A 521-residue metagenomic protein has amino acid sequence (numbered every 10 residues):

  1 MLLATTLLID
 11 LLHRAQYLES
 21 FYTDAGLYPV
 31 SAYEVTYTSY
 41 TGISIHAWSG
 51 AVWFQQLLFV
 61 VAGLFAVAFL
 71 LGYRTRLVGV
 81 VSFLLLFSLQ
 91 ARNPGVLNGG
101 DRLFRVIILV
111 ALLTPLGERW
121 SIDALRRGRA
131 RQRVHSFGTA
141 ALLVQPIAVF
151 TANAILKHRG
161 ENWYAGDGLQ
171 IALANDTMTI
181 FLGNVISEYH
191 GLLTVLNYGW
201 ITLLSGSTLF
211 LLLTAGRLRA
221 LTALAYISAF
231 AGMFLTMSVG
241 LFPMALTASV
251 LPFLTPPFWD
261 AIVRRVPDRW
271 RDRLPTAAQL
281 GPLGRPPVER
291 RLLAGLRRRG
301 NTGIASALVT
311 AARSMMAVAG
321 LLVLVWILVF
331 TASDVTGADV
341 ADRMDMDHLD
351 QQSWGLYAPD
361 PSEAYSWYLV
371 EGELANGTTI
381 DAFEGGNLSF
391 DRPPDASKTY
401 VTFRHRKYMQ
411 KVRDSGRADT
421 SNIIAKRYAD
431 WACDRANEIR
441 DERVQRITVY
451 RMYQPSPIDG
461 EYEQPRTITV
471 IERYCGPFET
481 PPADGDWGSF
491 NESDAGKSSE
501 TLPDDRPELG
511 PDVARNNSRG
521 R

Functional and structural regions predicted by a protein language model:
M1-R521: Alpha-helical membrane-anchoring segments
